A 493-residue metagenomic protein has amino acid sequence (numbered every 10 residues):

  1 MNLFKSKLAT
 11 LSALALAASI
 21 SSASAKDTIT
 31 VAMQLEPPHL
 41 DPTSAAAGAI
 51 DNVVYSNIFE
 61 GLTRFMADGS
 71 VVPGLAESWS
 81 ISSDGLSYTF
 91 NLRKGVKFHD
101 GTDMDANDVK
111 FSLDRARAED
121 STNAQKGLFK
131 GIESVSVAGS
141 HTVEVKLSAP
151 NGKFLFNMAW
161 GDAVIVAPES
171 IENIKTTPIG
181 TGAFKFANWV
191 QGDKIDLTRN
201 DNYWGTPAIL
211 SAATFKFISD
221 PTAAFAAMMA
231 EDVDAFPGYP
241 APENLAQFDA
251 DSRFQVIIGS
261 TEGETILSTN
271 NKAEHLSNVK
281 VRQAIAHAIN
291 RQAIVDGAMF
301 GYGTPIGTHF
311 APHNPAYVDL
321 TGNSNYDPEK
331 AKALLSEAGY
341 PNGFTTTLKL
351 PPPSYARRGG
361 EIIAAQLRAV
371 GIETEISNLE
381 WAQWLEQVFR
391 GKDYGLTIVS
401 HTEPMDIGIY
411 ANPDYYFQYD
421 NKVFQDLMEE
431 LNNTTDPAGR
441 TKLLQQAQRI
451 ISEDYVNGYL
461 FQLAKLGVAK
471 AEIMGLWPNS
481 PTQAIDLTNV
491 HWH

Functional and structural regions predicted by a protein language model:
D27-T30, V190, A288-A316, S354-A364 (+1 more regions): Detector for C-terminal structural segments
T30, D105-S112, S140-E144, G182-A183 (+7 more regions): Alpha-helical secondary-structure segments
M33-S83, D114, I179-T181: N-terminal lobe/hinge region of extracytoplasmic solute-binding protein
E36-N52, L75-A76, T102, A124-Q125 (+4 more regions): A structural "hinge/loop" feature
S70, P150, F156-A208, A212 (+3 more regions): Gly/Pro-rich hinge or "lid" segments in bacterial periplasmic/extracellular proteins
E77-T122, A138, E144, H275: Aromatic- and charge-enriched surface segment that lines or borders ligand/interaction sites
N91, Q125-P168: Surface-exposed binding/hinge segments that line and control ligand-binding clefts or catalytic entry sites
E172, N200-A246, E373-E375: Ligand-site clamp/hinge motif
